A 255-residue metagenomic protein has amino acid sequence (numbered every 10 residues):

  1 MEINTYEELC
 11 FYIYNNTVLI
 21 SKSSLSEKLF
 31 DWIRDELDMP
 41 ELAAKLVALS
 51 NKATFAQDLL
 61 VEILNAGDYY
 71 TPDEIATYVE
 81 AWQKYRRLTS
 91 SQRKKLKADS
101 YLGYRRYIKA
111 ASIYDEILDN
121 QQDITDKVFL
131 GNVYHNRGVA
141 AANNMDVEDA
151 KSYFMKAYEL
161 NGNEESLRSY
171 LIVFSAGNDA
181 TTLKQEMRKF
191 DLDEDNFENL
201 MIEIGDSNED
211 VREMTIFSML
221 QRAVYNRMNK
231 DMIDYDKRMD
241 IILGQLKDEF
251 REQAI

Functional and structural regions predicted by a protein language model:
M1-S90: Long, contiguous interaction/recruitment modules in multidomain scaffold/adaptor proteins
D73-L96, Y101, Q122-F129: TPR-adjacent "capping" and linker segments in tetratricopeptide-repeat scaffold/adaptor proteins
S112-N120, M155-L160, S166: Amphipathic alpha-helical segments of tetratricopeptide repeats
